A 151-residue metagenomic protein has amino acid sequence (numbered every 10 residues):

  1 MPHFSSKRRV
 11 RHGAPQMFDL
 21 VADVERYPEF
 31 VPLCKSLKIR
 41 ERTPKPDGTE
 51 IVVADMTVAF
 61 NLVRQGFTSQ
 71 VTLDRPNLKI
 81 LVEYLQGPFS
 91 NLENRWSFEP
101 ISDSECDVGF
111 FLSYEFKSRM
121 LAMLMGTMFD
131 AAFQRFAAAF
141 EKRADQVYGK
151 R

Functional and structural regions predicted by a protein language model:
M1-T49, K150: Hydrophobic ligand-binding cavity/cleft-lining segments
H3-K7, I51-V53, G66-T68, K79 (+2 more regions): Intrinsic-disorder/low-complexity, polar/charged segments enriched in Ser/Thr/Lys/Arg/Asp/Glu/Gln
S6-R8, L37-I39, V58, T68-L73 (+1 more regions): Hydrophobic/aromatic beta-strand elements that line small-molecule binding cavities or substrate pockets in beta-rich
G13, P76, I101-E105: Short strand-connecting beta-turns/loops that link adjacent beta-strands
M17-V21, Y27, A54, V71 (+2 more regions): Hydrophobic pocket/interface hotspot
E25, F133, A137, E141-Y148: Short amphipathic alpha-helical signal-transduction/dimerization elements
I39-L85, A139-R143, R151: Glycine-rich portal/gate segments that line the openings of hydrophobic small-molecule binding cavities
L81-Q134: Beta-strand/loop substructures that line and gate deep hydrophobic ligand-binding cavities in soluble
